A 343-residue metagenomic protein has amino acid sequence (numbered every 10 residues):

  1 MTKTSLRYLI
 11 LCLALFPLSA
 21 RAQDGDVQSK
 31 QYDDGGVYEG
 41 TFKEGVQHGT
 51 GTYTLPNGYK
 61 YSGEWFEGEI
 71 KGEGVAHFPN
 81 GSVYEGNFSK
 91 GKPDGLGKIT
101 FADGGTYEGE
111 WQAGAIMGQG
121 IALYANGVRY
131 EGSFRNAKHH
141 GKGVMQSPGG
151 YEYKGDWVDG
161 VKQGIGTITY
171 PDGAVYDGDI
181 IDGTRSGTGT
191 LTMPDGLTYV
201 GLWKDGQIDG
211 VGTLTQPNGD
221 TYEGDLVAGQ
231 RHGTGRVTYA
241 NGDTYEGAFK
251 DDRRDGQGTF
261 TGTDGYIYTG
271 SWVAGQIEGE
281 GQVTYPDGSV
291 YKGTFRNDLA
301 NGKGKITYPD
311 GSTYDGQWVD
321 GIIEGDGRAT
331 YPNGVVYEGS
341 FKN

Functional and structural regions predicted by a protein language model:
M1-L9: Bacterial N-terminal signal peptides that target proteins for export
Y8-P17: Bacterial N-terminal signal peptides
L18-A22: Sec/Tat signal peptide C-region and signal peptidase I cleavage site
Q23-E39: Short N-terminal segments immediately surrounding and downstream of signal-peptide cleavage
V37-H48, K60-K71, V83-P93, T106-M117 (+10 more regions): Conserved anchor residues at repeat-unit boundaries in beta-strand-based tandem repeats, strongest for the MORN repeat
